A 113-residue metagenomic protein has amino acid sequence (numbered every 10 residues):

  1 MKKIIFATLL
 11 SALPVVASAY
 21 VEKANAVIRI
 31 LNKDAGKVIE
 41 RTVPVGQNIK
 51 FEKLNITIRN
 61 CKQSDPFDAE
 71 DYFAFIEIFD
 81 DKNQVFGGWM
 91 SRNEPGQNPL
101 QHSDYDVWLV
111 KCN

Functional and structural regions predicted by a protein language model:
K2-I4, A17-N113: N- and C-terminal low-complexity/disordered segments
F6-T8: Sec-dependent N-terminal signal peptides
A12-V16: N-terminal signal peptide c-region/cleavage motif recognized by signal peptidases
